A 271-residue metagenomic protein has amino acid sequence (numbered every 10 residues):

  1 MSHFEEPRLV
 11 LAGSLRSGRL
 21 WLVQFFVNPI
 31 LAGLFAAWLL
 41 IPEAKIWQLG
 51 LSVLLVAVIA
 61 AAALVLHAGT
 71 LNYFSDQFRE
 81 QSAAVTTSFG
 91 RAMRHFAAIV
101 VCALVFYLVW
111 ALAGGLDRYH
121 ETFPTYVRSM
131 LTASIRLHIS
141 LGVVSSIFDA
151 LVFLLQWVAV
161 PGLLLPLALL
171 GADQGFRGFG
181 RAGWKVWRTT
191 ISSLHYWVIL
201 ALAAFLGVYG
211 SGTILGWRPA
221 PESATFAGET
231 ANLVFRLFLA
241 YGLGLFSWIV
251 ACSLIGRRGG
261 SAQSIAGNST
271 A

Functional and structural regions predicted by a protein language model:
M1-A271: Hydrophobic alpha-helical membrane segments
